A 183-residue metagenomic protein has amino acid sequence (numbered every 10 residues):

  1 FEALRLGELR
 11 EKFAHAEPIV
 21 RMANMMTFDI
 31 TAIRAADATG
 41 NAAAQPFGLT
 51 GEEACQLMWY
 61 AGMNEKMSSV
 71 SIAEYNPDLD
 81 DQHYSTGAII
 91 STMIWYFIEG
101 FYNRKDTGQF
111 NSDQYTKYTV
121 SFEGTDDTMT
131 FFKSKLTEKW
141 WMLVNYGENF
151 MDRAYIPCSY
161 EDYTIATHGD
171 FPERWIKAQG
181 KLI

Functional and structural regions predicted by a protein language model:
E2-I183: Catalytic cores of soluble, metal-dependent hydrolases
